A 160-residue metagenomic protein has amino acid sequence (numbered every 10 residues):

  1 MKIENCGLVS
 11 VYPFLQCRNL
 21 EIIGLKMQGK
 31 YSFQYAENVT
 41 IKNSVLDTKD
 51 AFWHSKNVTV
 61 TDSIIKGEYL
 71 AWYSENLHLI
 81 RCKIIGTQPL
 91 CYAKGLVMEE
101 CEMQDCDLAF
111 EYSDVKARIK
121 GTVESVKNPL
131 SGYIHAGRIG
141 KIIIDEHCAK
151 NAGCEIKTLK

Functional and structural regions predicted by a protein language model:
M1-K160: Long, distal/terminal scaffolding or interaction modules with repetitive or compositionally biased sequence
